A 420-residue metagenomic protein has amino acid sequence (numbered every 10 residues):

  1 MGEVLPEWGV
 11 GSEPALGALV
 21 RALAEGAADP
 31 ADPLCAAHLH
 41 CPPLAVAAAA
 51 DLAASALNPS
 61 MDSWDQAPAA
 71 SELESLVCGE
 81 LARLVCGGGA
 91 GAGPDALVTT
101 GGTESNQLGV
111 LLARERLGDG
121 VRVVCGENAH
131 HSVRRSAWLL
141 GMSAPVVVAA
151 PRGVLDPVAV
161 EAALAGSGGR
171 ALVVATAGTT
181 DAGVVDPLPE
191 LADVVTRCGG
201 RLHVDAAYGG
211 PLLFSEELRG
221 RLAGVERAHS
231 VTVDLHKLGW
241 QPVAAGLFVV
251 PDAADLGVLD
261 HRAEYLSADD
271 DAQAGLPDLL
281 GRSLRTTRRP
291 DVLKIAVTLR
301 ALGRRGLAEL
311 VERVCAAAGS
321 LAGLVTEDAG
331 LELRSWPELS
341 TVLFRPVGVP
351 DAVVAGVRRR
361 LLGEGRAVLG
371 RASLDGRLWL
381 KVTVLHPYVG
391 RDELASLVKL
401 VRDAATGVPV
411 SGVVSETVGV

Functional and structural regions predicted by a protein language model:
M1-G93, A367, T383, V389 (+2 more regions): N-terminal entrance/gating region of PLP-dependent enzymes' catalytic architecture
L81-L108, V148: Short loop-beta-helix segment that forms the pyridoxal 5′-phosphate
T100-G257: Conserved PLP-enzyme active-site core in the AAT-like
A223-A329: Active-site C-terminal subdomain of aminotransferase-like
V250, F344-G348, V384-H386: Short beta-strand-to-loop capping motifs
E332-L361: Conserved PLP-binding catalytic core of the aspartate aminotransferase-like
W336-T341, E364-K381: Conserved PLP cofactor-binding pocket of PLP-dependent enzymes
L374-V420: PLP-dependent enzyme catalytic core of the Aspartate aminotransferase-like
